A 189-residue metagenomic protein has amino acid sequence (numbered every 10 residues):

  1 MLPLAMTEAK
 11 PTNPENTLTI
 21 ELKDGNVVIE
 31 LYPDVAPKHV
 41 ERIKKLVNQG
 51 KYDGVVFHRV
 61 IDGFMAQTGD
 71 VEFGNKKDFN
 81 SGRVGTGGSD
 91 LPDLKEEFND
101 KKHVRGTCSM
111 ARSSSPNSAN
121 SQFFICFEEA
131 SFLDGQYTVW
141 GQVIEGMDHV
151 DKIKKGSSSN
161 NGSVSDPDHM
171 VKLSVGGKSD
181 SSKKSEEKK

Functional and structural regions predicted by a protein language model:
L2-K189: Cyclophilin-like peptidyl-prolyl cis-trans isomerases
